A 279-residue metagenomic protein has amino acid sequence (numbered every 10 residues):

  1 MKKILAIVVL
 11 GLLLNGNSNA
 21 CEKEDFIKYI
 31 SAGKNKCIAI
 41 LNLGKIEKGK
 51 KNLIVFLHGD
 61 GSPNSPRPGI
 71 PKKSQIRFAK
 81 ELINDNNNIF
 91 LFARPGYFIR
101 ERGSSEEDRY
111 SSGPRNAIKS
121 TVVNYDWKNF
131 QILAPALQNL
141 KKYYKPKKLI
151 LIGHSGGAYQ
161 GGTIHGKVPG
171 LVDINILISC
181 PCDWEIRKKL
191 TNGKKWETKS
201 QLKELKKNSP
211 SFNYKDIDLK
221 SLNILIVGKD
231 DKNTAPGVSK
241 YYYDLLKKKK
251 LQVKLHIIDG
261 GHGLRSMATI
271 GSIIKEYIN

Functional and structural regions predicted by a protein language model:
I4-L14: Sec-dependent N-terminal signal peptides
A20-I46: N-terminal cap/lid segment of alpha/beta-hydrolase-fold proteins
I46-N86: Short, surface-exposed "cap/lid" segments of acyl-processing enzymes
I83-R109: Conserved alpha/beta-hydrolase
E106-Y143: Alpha/beta-hydrolase active-site loop
P146-T191: Primarily recognizes the serine-hydrolase "nucleophile elbow" in alpha/beta-hydrolase and SGNH/GDSL folds
C182-K248: The feature captures the conserved acid-bearing segment of alpha/beta-hydrolase catalytic domains
N233, G237-Y243, K247-N279: C-terminal catalytic histidine-bearing segment of alpha/beta-hydrolase fold enzymes
